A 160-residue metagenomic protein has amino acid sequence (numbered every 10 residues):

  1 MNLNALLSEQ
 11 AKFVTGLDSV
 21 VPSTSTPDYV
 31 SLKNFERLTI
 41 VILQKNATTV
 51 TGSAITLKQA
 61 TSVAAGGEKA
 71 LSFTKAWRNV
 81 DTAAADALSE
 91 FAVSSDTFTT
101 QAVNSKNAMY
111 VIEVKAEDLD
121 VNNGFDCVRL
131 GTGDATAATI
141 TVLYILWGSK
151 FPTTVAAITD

Functional and structural regions predicted by a protein language model:
M1-D160: Surface-exposed, low-hydrophobicity beta-strand/loop segments enriched in small/polar/acidic residues
